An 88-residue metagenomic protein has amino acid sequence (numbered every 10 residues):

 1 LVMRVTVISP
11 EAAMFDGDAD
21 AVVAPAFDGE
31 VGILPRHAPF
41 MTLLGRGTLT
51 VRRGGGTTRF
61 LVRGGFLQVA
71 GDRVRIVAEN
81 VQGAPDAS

Functional and structural regions predicted by a protein language model:
R4-S88: Compact, glycine-rich, soluble single-domain proteins
